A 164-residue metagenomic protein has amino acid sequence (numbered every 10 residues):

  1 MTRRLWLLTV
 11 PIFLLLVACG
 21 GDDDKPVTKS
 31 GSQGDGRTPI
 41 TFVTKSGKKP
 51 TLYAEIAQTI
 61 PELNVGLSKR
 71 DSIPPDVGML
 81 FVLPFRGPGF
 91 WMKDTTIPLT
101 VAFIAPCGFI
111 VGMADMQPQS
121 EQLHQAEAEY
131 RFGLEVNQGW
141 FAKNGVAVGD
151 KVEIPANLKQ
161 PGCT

Functional and structural regions predicted by a protein language model:
M1-L8: Bacterial N-terminal signal peptides that target proteins for export
L15-A18: C-terminal motif of bacterial Sec signal peptides marking the signal peptidase cleavage site
G20-T164: Compact, glycine-rich, soluble single-domain proteins
